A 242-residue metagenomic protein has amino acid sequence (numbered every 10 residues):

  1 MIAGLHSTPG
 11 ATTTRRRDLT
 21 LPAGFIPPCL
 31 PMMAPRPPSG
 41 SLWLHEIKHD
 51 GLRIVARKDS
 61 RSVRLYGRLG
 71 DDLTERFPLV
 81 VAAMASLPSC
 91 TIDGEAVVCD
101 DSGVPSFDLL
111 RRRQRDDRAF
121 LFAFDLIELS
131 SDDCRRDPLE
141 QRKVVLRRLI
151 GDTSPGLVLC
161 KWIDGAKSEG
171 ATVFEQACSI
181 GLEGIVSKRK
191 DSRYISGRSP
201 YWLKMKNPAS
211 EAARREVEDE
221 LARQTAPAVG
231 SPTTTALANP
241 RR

Functional and structural regions predicted by a protein language model:
M1-R242: Catalytic cores of nucleic-acid ligases and guanylyltransferases
